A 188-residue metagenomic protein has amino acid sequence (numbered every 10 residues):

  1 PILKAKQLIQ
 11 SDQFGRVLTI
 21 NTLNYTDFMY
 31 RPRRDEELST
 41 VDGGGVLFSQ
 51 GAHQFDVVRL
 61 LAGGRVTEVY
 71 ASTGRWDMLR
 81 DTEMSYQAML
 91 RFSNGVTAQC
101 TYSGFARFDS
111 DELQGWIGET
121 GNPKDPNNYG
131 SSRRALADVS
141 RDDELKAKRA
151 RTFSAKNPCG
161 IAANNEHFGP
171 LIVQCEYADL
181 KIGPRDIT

Functional and structural regions predicted by a protein language model:
P1-C100, G104-P123: Predominantly a Rossmann-like dinucleotide-binding segment in NAD(P)-dependent oxidoreductases
M78-E83, S93-T188: NAD(P)-dinucleotide binding in Rossmann-like oxidoreductases
